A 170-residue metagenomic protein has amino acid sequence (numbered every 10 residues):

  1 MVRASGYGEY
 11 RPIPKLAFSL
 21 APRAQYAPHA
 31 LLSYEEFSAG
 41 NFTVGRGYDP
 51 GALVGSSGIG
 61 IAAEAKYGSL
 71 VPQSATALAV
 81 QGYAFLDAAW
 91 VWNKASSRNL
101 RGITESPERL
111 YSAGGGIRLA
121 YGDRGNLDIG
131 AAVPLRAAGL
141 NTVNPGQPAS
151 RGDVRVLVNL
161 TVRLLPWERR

Functional and structural regions predicted by a protein language model:
M1-R170: C-terminal transmembrane beta-barrel domains of outer membrane proteins
